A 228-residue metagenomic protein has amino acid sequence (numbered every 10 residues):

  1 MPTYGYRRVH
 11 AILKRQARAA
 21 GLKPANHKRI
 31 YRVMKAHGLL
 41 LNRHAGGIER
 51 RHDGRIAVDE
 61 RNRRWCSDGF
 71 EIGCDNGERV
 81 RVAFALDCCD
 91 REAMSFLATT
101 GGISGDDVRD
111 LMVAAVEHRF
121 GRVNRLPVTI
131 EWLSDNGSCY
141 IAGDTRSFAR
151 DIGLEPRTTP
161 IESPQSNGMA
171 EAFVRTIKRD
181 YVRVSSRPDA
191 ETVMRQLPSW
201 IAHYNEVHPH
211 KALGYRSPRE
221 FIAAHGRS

Functional and structural regions predicted by a protein language model:
M1-S228: Charged DNA-binding/catalytic regions of mobile-element recombinases
